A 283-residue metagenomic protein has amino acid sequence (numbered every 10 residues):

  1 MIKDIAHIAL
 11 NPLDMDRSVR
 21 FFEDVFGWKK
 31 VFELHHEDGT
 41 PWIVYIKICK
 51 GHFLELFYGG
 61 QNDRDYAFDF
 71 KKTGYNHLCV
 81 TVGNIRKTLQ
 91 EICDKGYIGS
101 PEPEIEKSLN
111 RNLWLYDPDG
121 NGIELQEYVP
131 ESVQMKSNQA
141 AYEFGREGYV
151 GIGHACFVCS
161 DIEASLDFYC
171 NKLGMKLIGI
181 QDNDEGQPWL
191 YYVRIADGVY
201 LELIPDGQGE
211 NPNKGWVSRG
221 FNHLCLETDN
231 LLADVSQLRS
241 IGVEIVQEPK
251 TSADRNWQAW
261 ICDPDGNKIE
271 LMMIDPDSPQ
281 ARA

Functional and structural regions predicted by a protein language model:
M1-R17, Y75-V80, V129-L166, K176-Q181 (+2 more regions): N-terminal beta-strand motif that seeds the catalytic metal site of vicinal oxygen chelate
I2, A9-L54, F157-Y200: Core segments of cupin and vicinal oxygen chelate
D4-L13, V44-I48, H52, Y66-I92 (+6 more regions): Vicinal oxygen chelate
D16, F32-G39, C49-G51, E55 (+17 more regions): Polar/charged low-complexity regions in secreted precursors and cytosolic/nuclear IDRs
H52-L54, R64-D65, T88, L125 (+5 more regions): Short loop/beta submotifs within extracellular cysteine-rich repeat domains
Y58-Q61, Y128-P130, P205-G209, I274: Acetyl-CoA-dependent GNAT
L89-G148, I180, Y192-R194, V235-A283: Vicinal oxygen chelate
A164-L166, C170-T251, Q280-A281: Structured core of small recognition/catalytic domains
